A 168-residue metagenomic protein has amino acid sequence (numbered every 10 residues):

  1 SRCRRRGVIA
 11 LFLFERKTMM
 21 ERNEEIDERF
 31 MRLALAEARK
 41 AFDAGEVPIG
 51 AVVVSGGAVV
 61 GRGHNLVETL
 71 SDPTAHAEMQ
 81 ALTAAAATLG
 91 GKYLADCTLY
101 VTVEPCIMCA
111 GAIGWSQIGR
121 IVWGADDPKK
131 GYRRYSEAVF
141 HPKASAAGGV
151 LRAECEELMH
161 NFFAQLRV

Functional and structural regions predicted by a protein language model:
L13-A41, P105, G111-V168: Zinc-dependent deaminase
I49-V54: Short beta-strand scaffold segments in enzyme catalytic cores
L66-M79: A short, polar/charged loop-to-alpha-helix boundary motif
G91-V103: Immediate flanking context of iron-sulfur cluster ligation sites
